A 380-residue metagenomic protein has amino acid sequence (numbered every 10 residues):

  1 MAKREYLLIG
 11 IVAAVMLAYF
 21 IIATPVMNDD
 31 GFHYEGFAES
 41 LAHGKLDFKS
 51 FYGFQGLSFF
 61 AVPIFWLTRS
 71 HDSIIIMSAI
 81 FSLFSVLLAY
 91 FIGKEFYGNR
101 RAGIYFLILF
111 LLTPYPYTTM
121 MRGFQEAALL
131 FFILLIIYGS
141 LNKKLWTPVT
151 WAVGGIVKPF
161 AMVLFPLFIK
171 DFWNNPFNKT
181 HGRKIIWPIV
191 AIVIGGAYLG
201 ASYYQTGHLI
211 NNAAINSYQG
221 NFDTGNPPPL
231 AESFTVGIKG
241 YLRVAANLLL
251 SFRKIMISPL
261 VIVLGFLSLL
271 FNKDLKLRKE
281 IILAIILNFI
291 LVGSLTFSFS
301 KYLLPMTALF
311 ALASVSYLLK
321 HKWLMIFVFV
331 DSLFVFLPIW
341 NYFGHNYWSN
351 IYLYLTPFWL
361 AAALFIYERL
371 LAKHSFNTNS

Functional and structural regions predicted by a protein language model:
V12-A13, G103-P114, Y138, W151-G155: Short helix- or helix-capping micro-motifs that position conserved polar/aromatic residues at function-defining sites
A23-F37, D47-F60, D72, T206-N212 (+2 more regions): Extracytoplasmic catalytic/substrate-binding loops of multi-pass membrane glycan-assembly enzymes
D29, G53, Y115-A128, F299-S300: Short acidic/glycine- and proline-prone juxtamembrane loop motifs at membrane-interface regions of multi-pass membrane
H33, R183-L267: Membrane-lumen/periplasm interface segments of specific transmembrane helices in polyprenyl phosphate-linked
Y52-F59, L67-F84, T119, R253-S258: Loop-to-helix entry region of an early transmembrane alpha helix in multi-pass inner-membrane enzymes
I76-Y97, G265-L270: Transmembrane-helix motifs of polytopic, lipid-linked glycan transferases
A89, V244-I290, F310-S314, L360-N377: Hydrophobic, aromatic-rich transmembrane alpha-helices and their immediate juxtamembrane boundary segments
A89-P114, L130-F131, W146, R278-K279 (+1 more regions): Transmembrane-helix signature of polytopic, membrane-embedded enzymes that assemble or transfer cell-envelope glycans
